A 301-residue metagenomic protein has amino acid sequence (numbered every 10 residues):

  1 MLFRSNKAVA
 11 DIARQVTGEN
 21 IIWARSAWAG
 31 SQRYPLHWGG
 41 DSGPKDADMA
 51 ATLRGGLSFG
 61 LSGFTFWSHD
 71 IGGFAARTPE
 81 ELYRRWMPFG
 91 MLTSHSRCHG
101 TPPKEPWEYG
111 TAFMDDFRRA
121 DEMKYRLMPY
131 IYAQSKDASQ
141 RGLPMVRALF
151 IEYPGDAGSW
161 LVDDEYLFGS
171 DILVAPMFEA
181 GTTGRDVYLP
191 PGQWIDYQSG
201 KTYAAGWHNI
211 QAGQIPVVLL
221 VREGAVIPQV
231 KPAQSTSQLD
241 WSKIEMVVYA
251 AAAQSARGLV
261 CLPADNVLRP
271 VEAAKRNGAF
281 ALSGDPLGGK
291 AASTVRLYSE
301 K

Functional and structural regions predicted by a protein language model:
A10-Q15, E19-I21, A27-W38, A51 (+3 more regions): Catalytic core of carbohydrate-active enzymes
G40-G43: Glycine-rich tight-turn/loop motif centered on a GG-T
